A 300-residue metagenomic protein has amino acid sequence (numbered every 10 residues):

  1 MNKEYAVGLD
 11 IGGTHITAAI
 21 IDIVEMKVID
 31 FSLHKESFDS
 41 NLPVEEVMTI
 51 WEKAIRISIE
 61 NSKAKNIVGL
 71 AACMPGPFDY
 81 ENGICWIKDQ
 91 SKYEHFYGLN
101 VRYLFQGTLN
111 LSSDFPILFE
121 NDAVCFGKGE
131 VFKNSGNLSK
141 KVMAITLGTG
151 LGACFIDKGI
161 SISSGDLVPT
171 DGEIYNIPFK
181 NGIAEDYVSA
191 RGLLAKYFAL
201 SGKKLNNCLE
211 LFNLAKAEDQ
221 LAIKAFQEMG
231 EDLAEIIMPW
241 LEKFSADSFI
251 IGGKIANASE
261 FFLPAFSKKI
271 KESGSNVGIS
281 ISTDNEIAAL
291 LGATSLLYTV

Functional and structural regions predicted by a protein language model:
K3-G76, Y97: Conserved phosphate-binding loops in N-terminal lobes of ATP-dependent enzymes of the actin/Hsp70/sugar-kinase
Y5, A19-I21, S32-L33, F96 (+3 more regions): Glycine/GP-enriched mid-protein hinge/lid loop-to-helix segment characteristic of carbohydrate kinases
L9, N121, G165, G253: Active-site flanking residues adjacent to catalytic metal/cofactor-binding acidic residues
L9-H15, I145-G150, K254: A short acidic Gly-Thr/Ser loop motif
S37-K63, I183-D186, L194-I250, K254-E260 (+1 more regions): Adenine-nucleotide phosphate-binding core of ATP-dependent small-molecule kinases
E45-T49, N66-L70, G76-K141, E260-S273: Glycine-rich phosphate-binding loop and adjoining helix at the ATP-binding site of ATP-dependent phosphoryl-transfer
E272-V300: Conserved glycine-rich phosphate/nucleotide-binding loop and adjacent Mg2+-coordinating catalytic segment
